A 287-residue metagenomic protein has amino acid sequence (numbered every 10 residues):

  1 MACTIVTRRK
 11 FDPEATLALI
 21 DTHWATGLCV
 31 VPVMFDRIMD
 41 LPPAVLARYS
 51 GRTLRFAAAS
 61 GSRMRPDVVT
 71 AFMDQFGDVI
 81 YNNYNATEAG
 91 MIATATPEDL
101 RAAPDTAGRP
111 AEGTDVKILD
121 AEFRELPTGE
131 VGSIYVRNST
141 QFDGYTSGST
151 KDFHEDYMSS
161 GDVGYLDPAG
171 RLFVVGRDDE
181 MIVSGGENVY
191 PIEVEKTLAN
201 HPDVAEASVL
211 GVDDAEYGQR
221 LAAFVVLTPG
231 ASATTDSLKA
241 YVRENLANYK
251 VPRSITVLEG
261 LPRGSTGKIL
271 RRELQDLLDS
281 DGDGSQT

Functional and structural regions predicted by a protein language model:
M1-I5, L17, T22-V30, M39-A102 (+2 more regions): Gly/Ser/Thr-rich phosphate-binding loop
C3-H23, M34, V189-V194: ATP-dependent adenylate-forming carboxylate-activation enzymes
L28, N138, G144, V163-K250 (+3 more regions): AMP-binding/adenylate-forming catalytic core of the ANL superfamily
M34-F35, M64, Q141: Alpha-helix capping/helix-boundary segments
G61, N85, G108, D162 (+1 more regions): Active-site glycine-centered loops adjacent to acidic/histidine catalytic or metal-binding residues that shape
A103, K117-Y135, P168-A169, A231-T235 (+1 more regions): Conserved beta-loop-beta connector loops within the AMP-binding
R109-G113, E122-E155, E187-V189: Conserved ATP/PPi-binding loop(s) of AMP-dependent carboxylate-activating enzymes
D276-T287: Acidic/polar alpha-helix N-cap and adjacent early helical turns within long charge-rich amphipathic helices/linkers
